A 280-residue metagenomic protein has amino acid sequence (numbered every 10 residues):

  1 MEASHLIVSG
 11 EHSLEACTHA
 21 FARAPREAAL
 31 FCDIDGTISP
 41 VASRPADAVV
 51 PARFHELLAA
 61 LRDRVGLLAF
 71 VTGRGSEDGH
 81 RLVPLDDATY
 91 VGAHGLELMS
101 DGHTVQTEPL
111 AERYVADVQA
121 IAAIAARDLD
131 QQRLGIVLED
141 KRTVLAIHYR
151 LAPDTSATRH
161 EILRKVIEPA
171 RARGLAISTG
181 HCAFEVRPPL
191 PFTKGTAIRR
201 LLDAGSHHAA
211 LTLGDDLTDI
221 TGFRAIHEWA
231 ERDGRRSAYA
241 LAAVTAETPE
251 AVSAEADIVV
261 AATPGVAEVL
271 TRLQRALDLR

Functional and structural regions predicted by a protein language model:
M1-I34, I38-A42, A46, R53 (+1 more regions): Non-catalytic pre-domain segments flanking phosphatase-related domains
E2-E11, P25, P51, G195-R280: Mg2+-dependent phosphoryl-transfer enzymes with acidic/Ser/Thr/Gly-rich catalytic loops
L6-S9, P45-V49, L68-A69, R187-L190: Short, flexible loop segments at the rims of nucleotide/cofactor-binding pockets, characterized by
A28-L30, A88, A210: The start of beta-strands in P-loop NTPase/AAA+ ATPase cores
V49-K141: Active-site phosphate-binding/coordination module
R62-D63, R171, G234, S253: Anion (oxyanion) recognition and catalysis
P84-L96, E168-P169, V252-A267: Structural recognition of alpha->loop->beta junctions
Q132, I136-R236: Conserved acidic, metal-coordinating active-site core of Asp-based, Mg2+-dependent phosphoryl-transfer enzymes
